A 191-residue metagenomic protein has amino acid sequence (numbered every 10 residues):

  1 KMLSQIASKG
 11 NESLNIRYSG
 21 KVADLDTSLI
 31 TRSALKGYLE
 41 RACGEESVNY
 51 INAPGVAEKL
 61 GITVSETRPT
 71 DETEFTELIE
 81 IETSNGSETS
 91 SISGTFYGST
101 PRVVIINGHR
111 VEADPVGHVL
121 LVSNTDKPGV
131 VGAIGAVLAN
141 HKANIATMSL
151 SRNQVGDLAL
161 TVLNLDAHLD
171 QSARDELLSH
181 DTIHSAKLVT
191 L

Functional and structural regions predicted by a protein language model:
K1-L191: A conserved regulatory-domain signal marking ACT and ACT-like small-molecule sensing domains and adjacent regulatory
